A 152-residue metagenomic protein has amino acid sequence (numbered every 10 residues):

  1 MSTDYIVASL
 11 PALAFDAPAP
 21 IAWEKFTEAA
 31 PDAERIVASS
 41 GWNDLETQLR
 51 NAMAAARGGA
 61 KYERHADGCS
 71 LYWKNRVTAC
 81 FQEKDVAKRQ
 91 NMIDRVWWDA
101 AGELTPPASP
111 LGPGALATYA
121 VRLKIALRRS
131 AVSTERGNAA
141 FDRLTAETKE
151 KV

Functional and structural regions predicted by a protein language model:
M1-V152: Extended alpha-helical surfaces
